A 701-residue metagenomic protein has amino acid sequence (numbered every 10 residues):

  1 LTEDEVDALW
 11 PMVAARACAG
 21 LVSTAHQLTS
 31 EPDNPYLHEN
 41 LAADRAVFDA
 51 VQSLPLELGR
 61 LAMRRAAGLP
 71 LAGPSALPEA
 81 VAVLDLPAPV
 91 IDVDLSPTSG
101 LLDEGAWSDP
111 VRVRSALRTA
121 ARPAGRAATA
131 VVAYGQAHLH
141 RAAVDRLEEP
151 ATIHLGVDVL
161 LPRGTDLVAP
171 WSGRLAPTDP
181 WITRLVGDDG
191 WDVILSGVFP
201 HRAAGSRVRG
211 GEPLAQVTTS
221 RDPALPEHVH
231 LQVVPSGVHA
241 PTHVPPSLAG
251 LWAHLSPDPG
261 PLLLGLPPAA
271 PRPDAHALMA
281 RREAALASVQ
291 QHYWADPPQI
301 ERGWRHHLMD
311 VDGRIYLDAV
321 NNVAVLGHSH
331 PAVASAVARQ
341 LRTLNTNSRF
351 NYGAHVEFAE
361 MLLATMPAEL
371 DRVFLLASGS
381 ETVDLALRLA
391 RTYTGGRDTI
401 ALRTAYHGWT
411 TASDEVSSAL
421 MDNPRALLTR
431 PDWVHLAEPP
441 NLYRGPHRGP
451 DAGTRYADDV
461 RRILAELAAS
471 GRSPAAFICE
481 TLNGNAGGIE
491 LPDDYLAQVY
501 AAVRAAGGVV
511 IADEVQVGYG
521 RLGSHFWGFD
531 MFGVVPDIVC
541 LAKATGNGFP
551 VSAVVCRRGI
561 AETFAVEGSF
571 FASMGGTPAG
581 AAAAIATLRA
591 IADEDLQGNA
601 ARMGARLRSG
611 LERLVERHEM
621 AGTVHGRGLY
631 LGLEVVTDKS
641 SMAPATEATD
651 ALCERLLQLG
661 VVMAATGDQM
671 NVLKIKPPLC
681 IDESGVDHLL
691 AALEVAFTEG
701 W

Functional and structural regions predicted by a protein language model:
L1-A17, M603-L607: A conserved long alpha-helix in the C-terminal portion of kinase-like catalytic domains
G20-P74: ATP/Mg2+ or Mg2+-diphosphate-binding catalytic cores that bind nucleotide phosphates or diphosphates via glycine-rich
P74-W107, A203-S206, Q216-T219, P223-A270: Acidic, glycine-rich catalytic/binding loops that coordinate metals and/or anionic ligands
A120-G125, L147-D179: Short, glycine/small-residue-enriched coil/turn segments at secondary-structure junctions
H154-L155, A169-H201, E227: Zn2+-dependent peptidoglycan hydrolase active-site motif and core
G164-T165, W181, A203, R302-H306 (+1 more regions): Short loop/turn microsegments at loop-to-beta-strand junctions
D166-P177, R202-V217: Short, well-structured beta-strand-loop connectors
A269-W701: Conserved N-terminal phosphate-binding loop of PLP-dependent enzymes in the Aspartate aminotransferase
